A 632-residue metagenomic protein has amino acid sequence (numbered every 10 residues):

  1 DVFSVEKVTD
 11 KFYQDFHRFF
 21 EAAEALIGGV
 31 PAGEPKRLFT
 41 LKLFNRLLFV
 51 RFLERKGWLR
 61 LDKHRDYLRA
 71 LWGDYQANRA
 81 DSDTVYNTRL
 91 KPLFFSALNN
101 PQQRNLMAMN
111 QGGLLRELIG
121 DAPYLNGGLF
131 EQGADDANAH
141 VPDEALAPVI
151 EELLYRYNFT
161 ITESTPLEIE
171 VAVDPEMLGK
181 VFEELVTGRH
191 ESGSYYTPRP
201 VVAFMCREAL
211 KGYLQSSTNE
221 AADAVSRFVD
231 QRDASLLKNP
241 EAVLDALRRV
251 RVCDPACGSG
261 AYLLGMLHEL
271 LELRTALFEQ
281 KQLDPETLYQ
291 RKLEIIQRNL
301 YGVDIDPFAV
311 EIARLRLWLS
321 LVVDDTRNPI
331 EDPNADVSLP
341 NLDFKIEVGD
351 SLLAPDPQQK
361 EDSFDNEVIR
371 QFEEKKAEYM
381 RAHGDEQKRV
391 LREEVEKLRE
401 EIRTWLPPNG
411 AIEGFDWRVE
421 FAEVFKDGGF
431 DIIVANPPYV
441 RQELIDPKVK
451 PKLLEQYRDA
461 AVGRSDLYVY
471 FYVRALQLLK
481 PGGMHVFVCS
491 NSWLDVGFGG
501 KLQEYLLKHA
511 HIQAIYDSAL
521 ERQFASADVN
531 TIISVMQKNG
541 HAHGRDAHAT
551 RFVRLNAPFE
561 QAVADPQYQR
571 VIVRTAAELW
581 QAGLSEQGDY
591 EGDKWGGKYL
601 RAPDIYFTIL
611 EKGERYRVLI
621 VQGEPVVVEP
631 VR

Functional and structural regions predicted by a protein language model:
D1-L271, V303-A309, G349-L352, I412-I445 (+3 more regions): Preference for the N-terminal adenyl/adenosyl cofactor-binding alpha/beta module
V2-V5, G29, R55, R60 (+5 more regions): Class I S-adenosyl-L-methionine-dependent methyltransferase module
F3, G73, R79-H140, R316 (+3 more regions): Polynucleotide-recognition surfaces of large bacterial nucleic-acid defense/processing enzymes
R37-F39, L43-N45, F49, M205 (+4 more regions): Conserved Class I SAM-dependent methyltransferase catalytic core
G57-W58, H64-L68, H268-E272, R316-S320 (+4 more regions): Short secondary-structure boundary/capping segments
W58, G212, S216-E220, E241-A246 (+6 more regions): Secondary-structure transition/capping motifs at alpha-helix termini and the adjoining loop/turn into the next element
R60, E311, P355-D356, R441-L444 (+2 more regions): Short catalytic/ligand-binding loop motif for oxyanion handling, primarily in non-cytosolic enzymes, centered on
V440-R464: Mobile active-site "lid"/loop adjacent to the S-adenosyl-L-methionine
